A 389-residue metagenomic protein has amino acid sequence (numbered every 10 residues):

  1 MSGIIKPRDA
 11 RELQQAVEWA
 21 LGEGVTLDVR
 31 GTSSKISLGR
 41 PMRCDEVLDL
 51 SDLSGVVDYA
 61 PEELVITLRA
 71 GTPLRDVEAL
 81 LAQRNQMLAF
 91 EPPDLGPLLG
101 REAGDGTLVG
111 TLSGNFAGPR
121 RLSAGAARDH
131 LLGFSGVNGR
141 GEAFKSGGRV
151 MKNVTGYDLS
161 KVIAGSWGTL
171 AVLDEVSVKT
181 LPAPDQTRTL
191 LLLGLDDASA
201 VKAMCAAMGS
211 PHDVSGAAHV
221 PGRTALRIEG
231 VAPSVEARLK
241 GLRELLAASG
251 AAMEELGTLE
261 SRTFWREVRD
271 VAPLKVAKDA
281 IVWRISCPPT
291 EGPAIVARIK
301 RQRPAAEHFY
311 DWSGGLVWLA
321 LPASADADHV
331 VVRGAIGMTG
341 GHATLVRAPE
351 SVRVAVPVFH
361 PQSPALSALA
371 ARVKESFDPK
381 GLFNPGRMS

Functional and structural regions predicted by a protein language model:
M1-L27, L50-E102, L112, F116-R149 (+1 more regions): N-terminal glycine-rich flavin-associated loop
E12-Q15, R75-V77, D197-K202, P233-K240 (+2 more regions): Short, conserved charged micro-motifs
L21, A82, M208, A247 (+1 more regions): Anion (oxyanion) recognition and catalysis
V29-K35: Glycine-rich beta-strand-to-loop/alpha-helix junction loops that act as flexible
G31, L226, L319: Residue-level signal for inorganic ion chemistry
R40-D45, T107: A short, glycine/Asx- and small/polar-enriched loop/turn that sits immediately N-terminal to a beta-strand
P41-R43, L98-L99, P221, A251-S389: Conserved glycine-rich FAD pyrophosphate-binding loop
S113, L132-D279: C-terminal substrate-binding/cap subdomain adjacent to the FAD-binding core in PCMH-type and related FAD-linked
